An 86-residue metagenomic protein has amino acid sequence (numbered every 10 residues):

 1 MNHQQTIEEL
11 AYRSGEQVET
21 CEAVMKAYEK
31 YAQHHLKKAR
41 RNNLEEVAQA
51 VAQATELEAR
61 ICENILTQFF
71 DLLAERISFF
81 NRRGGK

Functional and structural regions predicted by a protein language model:
M1-K86: Mobile acidic interaction elements
